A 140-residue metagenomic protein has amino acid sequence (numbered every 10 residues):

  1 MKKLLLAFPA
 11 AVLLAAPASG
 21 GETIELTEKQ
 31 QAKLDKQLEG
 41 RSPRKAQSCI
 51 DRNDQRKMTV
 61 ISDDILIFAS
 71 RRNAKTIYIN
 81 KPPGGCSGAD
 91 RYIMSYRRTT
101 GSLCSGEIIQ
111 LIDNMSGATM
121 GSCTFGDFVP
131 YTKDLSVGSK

Functional and structural regions predicted by a protein language model:
M1-L4: Positively charged n-region of N-terminal signal peptides that target proteins for export
A7-A15: Bacterial N-terminal signal peptides
F8, S62, T132: Residues that line or immediately flank small-molecule/substrate-binding pockets and catalytic motifs
G20-T76, S136-V137: N-terminal secretory signal peptides
N80-K140: Helix-rich interaction surfaces within compact, conserved domain-sized segments that mediate assembly or partner
